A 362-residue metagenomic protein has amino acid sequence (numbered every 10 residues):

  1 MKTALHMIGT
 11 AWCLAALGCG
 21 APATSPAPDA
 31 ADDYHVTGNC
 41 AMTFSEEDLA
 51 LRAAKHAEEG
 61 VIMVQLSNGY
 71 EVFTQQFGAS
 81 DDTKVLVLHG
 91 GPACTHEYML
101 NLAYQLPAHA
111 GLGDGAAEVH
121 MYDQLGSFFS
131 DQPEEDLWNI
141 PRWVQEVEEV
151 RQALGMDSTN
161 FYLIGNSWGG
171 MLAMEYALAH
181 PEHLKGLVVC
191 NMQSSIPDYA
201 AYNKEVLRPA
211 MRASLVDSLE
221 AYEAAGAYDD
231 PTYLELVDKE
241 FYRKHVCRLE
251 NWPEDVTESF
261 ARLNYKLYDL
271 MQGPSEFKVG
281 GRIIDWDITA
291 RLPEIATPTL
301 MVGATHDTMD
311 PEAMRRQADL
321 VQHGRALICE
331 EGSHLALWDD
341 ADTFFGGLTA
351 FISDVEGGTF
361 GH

Functional and structural regions predicted by a protein language model:
A16-G18: C-terminal motif of bacterial Sec signal peptides marking the signal peptidase cleavage site
Y70-Q132: Conserved HGGG/HGGXW glycine-rich cap/lid loop of the alpha/beta-hydrolase fold
M121-W168: Active-site loop/oxyanion-hole signature of alpha/beta-hydrolase fold enzymes
T159-Y202: Conserved hydrolase catalytic core segment
L187-A227: Flexible "cap/lid" loop of the alpha/beta hydrolase fold
S214-P293, T297: Alpha/beta-hydrolase
T289-G332: Conserved loop-alpha-helix segment in the C-terminal half of the alpha/beta-hydrolase fold that carries the catalytic
H323-H362: Catalytic active-site module of serine/aspartate enzymes centered on a nucleophile-bearing elbow/loop
